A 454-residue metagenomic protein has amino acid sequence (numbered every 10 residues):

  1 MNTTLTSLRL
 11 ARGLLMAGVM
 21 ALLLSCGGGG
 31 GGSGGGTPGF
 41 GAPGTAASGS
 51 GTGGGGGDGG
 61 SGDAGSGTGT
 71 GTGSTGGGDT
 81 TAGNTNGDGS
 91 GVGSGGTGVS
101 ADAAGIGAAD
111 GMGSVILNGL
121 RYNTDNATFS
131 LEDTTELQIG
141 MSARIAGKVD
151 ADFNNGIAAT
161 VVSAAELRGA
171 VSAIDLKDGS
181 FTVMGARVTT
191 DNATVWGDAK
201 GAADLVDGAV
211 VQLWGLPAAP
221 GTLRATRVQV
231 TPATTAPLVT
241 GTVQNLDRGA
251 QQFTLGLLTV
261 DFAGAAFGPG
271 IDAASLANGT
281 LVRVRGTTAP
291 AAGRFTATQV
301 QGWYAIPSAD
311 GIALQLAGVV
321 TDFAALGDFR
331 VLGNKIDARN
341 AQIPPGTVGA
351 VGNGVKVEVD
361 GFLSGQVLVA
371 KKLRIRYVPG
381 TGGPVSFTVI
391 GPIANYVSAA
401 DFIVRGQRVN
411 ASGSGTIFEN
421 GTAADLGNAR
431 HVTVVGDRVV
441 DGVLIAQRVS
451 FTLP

Functional and structural regions predicted by a protein language model:
N2-S7, A21-L23, G27-T124, L131-P454: Short, flexible, surface-exposed loop segments at domain boundaries
M16-M20: Hydrophobic helical h-region of N-terminal Sec-dependent signal peptides in bacterial secretory/periplasmic proteins
